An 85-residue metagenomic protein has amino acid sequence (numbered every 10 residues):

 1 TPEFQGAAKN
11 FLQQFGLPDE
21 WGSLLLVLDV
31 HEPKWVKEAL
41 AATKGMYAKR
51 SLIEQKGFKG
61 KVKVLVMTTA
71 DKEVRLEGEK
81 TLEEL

Functional and structural regions predicted by a protein language model:
T1-E54, F58-K61: Alpha-helical solenoid scaffolds in large eukaryotic transport, assembly, and signaling factors
E38, S51-L85: Alpha-helical oligomerization segments
